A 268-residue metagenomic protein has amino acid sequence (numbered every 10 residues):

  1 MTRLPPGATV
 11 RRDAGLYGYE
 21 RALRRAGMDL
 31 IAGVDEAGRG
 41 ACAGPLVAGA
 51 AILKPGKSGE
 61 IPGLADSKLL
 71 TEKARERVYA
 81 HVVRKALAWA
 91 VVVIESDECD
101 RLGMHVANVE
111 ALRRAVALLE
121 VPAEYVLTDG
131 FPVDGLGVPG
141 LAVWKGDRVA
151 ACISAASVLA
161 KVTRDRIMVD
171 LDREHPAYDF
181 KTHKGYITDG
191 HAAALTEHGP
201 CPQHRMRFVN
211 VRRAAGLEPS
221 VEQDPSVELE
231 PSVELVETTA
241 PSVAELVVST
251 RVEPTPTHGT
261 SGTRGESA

Functional and structural regions predicted by a protein language model:
M1-A268: RNase H-like, Mg2+-dependent phosphodiesterase core, and more generally RNA phosphate-backbone-engaging helix-loop
